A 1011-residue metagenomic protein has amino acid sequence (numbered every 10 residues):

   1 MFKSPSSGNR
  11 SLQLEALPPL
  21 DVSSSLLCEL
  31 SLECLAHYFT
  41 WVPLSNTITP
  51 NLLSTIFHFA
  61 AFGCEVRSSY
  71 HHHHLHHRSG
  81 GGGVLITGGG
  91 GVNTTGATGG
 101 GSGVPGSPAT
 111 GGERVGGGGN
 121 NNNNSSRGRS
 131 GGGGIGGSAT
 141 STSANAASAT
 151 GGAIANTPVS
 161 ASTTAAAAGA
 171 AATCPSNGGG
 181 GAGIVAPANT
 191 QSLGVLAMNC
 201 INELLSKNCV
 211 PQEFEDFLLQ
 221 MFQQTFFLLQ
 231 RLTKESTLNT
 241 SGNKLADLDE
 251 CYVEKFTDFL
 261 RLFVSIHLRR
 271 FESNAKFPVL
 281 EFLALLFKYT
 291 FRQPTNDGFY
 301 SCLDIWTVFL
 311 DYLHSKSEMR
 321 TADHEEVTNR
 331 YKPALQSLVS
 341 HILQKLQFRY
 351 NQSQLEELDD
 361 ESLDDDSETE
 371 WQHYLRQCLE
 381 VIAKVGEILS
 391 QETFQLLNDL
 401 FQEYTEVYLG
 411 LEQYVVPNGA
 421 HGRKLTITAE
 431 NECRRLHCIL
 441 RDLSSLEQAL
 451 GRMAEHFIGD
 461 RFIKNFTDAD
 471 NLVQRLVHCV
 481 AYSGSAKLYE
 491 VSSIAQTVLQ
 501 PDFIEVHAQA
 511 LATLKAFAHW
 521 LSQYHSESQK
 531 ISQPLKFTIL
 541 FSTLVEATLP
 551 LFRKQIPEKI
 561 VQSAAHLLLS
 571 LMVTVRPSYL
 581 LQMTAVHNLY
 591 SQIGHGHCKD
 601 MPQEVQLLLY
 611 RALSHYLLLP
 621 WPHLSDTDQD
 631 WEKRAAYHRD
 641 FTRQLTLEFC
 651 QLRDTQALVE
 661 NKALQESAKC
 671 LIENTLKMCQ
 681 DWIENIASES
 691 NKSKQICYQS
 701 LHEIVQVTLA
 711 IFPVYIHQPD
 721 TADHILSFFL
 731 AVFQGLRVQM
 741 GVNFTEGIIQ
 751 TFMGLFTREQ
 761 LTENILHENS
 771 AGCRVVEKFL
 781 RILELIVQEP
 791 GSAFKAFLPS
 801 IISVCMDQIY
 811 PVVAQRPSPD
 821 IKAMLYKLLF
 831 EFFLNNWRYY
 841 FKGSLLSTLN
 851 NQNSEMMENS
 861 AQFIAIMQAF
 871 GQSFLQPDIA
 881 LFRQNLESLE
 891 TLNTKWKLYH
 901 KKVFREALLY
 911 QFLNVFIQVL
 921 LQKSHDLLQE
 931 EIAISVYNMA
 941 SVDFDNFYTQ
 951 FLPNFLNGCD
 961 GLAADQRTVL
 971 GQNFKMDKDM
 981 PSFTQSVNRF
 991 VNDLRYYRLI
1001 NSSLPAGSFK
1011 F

Functional and structural regions predicted by a protein language model:
M1-H71, R78-L85, S107, R114 (+8 more regions): Karyopherin-beta/Importin-beta family HEAT-repeat alpha-solenoid scaffold
Y70-H77, G119-S125, A166-G169: Low-complexity, intrinsically disordered transcriptional activation domains enriched in glutamine and histidine
V92, T98-S102, S107, R114-R127 (+1 more regions): Intrinsically disordered, low-complexity repeat regions enriched in Pro/Gln/Gly/Tyr
T94-T95, A168: N-terminal amphipathic/basic-hydrophobic helices that include classical n-h-c signal peptides and signal-anchor
